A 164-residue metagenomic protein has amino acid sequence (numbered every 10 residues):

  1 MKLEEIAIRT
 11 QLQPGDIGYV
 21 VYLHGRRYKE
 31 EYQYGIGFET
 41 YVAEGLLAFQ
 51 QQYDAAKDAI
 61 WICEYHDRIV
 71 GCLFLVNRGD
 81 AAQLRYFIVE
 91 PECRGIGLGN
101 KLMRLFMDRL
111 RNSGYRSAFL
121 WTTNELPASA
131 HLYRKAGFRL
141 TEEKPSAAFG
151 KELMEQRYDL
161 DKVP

Functional and structural regions predicted by a protein language model:
K2, I6, Q13, F119-P164: C-terminal "cap" of GNAT-fold acetyltransferases
I6-E92, N100-L105, R109, S113 (+2 more regions): Acetyl-CoA-dependent GNAT
L98, Y115, F138: Short phosphate-binding/catalytic loops that engage adenosine nucleotides
L110-T122: Conserved GNAT acetyl-CoA-binding A-motif
